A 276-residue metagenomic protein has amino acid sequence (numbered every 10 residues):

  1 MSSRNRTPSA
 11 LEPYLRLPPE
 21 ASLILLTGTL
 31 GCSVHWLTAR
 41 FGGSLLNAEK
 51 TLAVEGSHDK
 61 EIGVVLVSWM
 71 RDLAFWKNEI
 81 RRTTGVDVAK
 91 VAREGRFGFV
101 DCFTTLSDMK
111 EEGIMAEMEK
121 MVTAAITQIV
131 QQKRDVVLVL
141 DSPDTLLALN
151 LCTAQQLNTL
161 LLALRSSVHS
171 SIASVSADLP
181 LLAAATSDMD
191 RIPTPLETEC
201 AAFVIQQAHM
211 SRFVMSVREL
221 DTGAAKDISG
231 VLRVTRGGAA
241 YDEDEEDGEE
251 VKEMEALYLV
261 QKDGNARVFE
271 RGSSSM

Functional and structural regions predicted by a protein language model:
M1-M276: N-terminal regions of ATP-driven nucleic-acid and macromolecular assemblies, encompassing P-loop NTP-binding domains
